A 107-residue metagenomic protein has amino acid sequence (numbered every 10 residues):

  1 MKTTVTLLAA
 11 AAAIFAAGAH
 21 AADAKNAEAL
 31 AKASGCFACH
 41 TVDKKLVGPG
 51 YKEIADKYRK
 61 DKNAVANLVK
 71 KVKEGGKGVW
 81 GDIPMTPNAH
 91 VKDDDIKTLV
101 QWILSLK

Functional and structural regions predicted by a protein language model:
M1-K25, K107: N-terminal export/targeting leaders of redox proteins
A17-A31, L46, K57: Electrostatic cytochrome c docking/interface patches
D23, A64, L68, D95-I96: Stable alpha-helical elements in mature extracytoplasmic
S34-V42, L99: The canonical Cys-X-X-Cys-His
H40, K73, L104-K107: Protein kinase-like catalytic domain
K44-Y58, K71-V100: Axial heme c-ligation environment in periplasmic c-type cytochrome domains
